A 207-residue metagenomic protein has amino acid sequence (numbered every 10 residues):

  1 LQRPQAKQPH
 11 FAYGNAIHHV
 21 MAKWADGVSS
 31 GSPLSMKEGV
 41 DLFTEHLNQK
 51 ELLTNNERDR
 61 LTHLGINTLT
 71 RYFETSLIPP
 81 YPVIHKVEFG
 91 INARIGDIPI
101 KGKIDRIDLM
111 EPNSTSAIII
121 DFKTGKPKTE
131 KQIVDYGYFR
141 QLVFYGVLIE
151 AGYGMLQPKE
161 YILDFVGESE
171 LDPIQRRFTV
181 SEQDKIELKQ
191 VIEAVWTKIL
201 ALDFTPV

Functional and structural regions predicted by a protein language model:
L1, G39-V40, S114-T124, I162-F165: Active-site-adjacent bridging/hinge elements
L1-A16, A22-K23, V83, V207: C-terminal, charged and often intrinsically disordered regions of DNA end-processing helicases and nucleases
L1-Q5, T44-N48, G125-T129: Short amphipathic alpha-helical segments and their helix-coil junctions
Q2, A22-D26, G125, L148-M155 (+1 more regions): Short, well-ordered loop/turn and helix-capping segments at boundaries between secondary-structure elements and domains
P4-P9, N56-R60, R94-D97, P127-R140 (+3 more regions): Short, contiguous acidic/charged loop-to-helix segments that flank catalytic cores in large enzymes
H19-G90, R94, F178: A non-catalytic, helix-rich entry segment at domain boundaries
E38, G146-V207: Metal-dependent nuclease catalytic regions and adjoining charged, substrate-binding loops involved in nucleic-acid end
Y81, K86-G152: Non-catalytic protein-protein interaction segments used by genome-maintenance enzymes to assemble and couple activities
